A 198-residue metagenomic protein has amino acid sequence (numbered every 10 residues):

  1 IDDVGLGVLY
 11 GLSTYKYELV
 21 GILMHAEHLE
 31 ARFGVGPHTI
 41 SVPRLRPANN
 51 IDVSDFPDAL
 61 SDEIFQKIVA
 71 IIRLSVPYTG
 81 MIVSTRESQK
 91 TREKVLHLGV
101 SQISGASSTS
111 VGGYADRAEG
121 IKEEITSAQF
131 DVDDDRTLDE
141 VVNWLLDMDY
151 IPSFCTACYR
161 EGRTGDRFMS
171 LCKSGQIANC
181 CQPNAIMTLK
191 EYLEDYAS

Functional and structural regions predicted by a protein language model:
I1-I51, D62-K90, H97, Q102 (+1 more regions): Conserved C-terminal portion of the radical SAM core fold that forms the substrate/S-adenosylmethionine-binding
D3-G7, V53, V76, K122 (+2 more regions): Generic alpha-helix detector with strongest preference for long hydrophobic helices that associate with membranes
D52-S61, E123-D131: Glycine-rich tight-turn/loop motif centered on a GG-T
D58-F65, S84-T85, D131-D134, L138: Short amphipathic alpha-helix initiation/capping segments at coil-to-helix junctions
K90-I103, S107-S198: Radical SAM enzyme core and accessory elements
